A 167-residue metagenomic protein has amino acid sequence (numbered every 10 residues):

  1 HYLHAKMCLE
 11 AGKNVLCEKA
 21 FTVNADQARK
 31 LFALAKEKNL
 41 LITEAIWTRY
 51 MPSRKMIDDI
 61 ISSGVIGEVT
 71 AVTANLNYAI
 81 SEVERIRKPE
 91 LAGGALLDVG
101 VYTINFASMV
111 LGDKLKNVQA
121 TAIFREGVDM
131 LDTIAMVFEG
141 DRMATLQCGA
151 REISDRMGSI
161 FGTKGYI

Functional and structural regions predicted by a protein language model:
Y2-R49: Beta-strand-loop-alpha-helix segment that lines the small-molecule cofactor/substrate pocket of alpha/beta enzymes
L3, M7, K30, P52 (+3 more regions): Alpha-helical elements of Rossmann-like donor-binding domains used by nucleotide-donor carbohydrate transfer enzymes
K13, N39-L41, E68-T70, G140-R142: Short, well-ordered coil/turn segments that N-cap beta-strands
E18, N75, F161: Alpha/beta-hydrolase-fold catalytic nucleophile elbow
N24, Y78-E84, V128-D129, S154-R156: A short beta-to-alpha transition loop/helix N-cap that caps and shapes the active-site region
T48-Q119, F124: Predominantly a Rossmann-like dinucleotide-binding segment in NAD(P)-dependent oxidoreductases
N105-I167: Contiguous beta-strand/loop segments that form the cofactor/metal-binding neighborhood of enzyme cores
